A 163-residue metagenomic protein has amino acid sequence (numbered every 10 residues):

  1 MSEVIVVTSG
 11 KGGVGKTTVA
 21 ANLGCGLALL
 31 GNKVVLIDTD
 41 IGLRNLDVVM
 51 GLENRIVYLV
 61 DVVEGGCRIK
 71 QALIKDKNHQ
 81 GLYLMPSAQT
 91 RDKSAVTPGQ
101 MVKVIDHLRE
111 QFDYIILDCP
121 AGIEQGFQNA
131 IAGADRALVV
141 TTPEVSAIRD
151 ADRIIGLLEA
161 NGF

Functional and structural regions predicted by a protein language model:
S2-T39: Walker A/P-loop phosphate-binding motif and the immediately C-terminal alpha-helix
S9, D38, P86-Q89, C119 (+1 more regions): Flexible glycine-/small-residue-rich
G10, G42, I123: A generic "binding-loop/recognition-motif" signal
G12, D92-K93, G122, S146: Glycine-/small-residue-rich active-site loops that bind phosphorylated ligands and cofactors
K33, G81, R136: Residues at the starts of beta-strands that form the adenosine-phosphate
K33-D38, N45, I116, V140: Short beta-strand "acidic-cap" motif of Rossmann-like dinucleotide-binding folds
L36-E110: P-loop/Walker-type NTP enzyme "switch/lid" segment
K103, H107-E110, Y114, C119-F163: Conserved catalytic-core segment of NTP-binding enzymes
